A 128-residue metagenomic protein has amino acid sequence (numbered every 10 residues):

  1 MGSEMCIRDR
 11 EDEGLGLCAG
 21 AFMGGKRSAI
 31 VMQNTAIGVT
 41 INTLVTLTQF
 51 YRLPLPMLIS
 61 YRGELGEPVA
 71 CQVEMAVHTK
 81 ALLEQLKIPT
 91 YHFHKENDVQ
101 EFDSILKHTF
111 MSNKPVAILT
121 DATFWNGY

Functional and structural regions predicted by a protein language model:
M1-C6: Short, small-residue-biased leader/transition segments that mark boundaries at the very start of proteins
I7-G16, V31-A36, Y61, H94: Active-site nucleophile and cofactor-binding loops and adjacent substrate-binding regions of central metabolic enzymes
L17, T43-L44, S104-I105: A short acidic, amphipathic alpha-helical/loop segment
C18-R27, V45-P54, Q85: Alpha-helix C-terminal capping segments
G24-V39, P54-I59: A short, small-residue-rich loop immediately preceding and capping a beta-strand
G38-N42, S112-Y128: Glycine/aspartate-rich loop-and-adjacent alpha/beta segment that forms the canonical ThDP
Y51-G63, A81-K87, F93: A glycine-rich helix N-cap at a beta->alpha junction
C71-I105, M111: Conserved thiamine diphosphate
